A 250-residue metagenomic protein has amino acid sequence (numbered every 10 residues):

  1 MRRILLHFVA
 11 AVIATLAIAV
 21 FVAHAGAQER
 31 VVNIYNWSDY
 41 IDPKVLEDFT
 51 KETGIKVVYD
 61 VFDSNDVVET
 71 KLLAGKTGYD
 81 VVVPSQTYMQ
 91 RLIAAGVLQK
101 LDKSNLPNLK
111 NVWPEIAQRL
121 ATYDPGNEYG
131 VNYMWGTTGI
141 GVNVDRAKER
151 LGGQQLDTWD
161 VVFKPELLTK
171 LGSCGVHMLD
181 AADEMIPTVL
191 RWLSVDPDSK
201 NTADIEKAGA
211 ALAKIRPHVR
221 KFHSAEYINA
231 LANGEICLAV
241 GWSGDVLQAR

Functional and structural regions predicted by a protein language model:
M1-L6: Positively charged n-region of N-terminal signal peptides that target proteins for export
F8-F21: Bacterial N-terminal signal peptides
V22-A27: Signal peptide processing junction and immediate N-terminal pro/mature segment of secreted/exported proteins
Q28-L92, N229: Early extracytoplasmic/lumenal segment of secretory-pathway proteins
Y79-P84, R220-K221, C237-W242: Paired acidic/hydrophobic, glycine-rich loop segments that form the ligand-binding mouth/hinge of periplasmic-binding
V83-H218, H223-A232: Extracytoplasmic ligand-binding site segments that recognize negatively charged/polar headgroups
Y88-R91, L238-R250: A ligand-binding cleft/hinge motif common to bilobed small-molecule-binding domains
